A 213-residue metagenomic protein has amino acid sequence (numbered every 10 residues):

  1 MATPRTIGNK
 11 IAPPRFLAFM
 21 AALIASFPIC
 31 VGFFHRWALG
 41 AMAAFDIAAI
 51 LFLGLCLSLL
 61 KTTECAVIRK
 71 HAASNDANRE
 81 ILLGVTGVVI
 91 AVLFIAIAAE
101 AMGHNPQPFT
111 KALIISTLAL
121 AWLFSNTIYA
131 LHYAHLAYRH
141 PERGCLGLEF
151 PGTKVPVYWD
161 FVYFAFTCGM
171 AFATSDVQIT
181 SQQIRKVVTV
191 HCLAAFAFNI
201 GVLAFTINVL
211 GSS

Functional and structural regions predicted by a protein language model:
N9-G32, A91: The first (N-terminal) embedded transmembrane alpha-helix
P28-G40, A99-L113, L210-S213: Helix-coil boundary and interhelical linker segments in multi-pass alpha-helical membrane proteins
W37-G54: Loop-to-helix transition at the N-terminal end of transmembrane alpha-helices
I68-V85: Juxtamembrane helix-capping/reentrant segments at transmembrane boundaries
I90-K111, F166-Q182: Alpha-helical transmembrane segments and their membrane-interface junctions in multi-pass membrane proteins
L120-R143: Transmembrane alpha-helix/helix-exit interface in multi-pass inner-membrane proteins
A137-S181: Membrane-proximal soluble regions of multi-pass membrane proteins
D160, F164-T167, I179-S213: Pore domain of cation channels
